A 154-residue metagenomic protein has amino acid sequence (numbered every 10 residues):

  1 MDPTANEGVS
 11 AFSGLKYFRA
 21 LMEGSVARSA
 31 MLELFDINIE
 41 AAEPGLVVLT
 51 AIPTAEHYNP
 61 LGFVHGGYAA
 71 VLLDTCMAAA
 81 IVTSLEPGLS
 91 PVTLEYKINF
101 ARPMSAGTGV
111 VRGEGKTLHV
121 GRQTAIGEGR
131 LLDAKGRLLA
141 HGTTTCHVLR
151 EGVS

Functional and structural regions predicted by a protein language model:
M1-S154: Terminal targeting signals and extreme-terminal segments of soluble enzymes
